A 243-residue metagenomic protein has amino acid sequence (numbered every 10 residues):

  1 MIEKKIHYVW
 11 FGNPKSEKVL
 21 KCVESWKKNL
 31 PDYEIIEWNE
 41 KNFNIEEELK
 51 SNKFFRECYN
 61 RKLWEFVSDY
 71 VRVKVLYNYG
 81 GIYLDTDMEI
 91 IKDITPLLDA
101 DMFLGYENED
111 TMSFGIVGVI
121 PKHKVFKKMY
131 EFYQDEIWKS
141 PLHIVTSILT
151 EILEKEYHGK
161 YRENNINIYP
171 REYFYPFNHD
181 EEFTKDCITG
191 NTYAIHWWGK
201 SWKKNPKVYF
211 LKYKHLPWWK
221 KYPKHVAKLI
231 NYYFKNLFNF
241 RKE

Functional and structural regions predicted by a protein language model:
M1-S68, T86-E243: Glycosyltransferase-associated regions of secretory-pathway enzymes, highlighting luminal stem/catalytic domains
D69-G80: Small-residue hinge/turn detector
I82-L84: Short aromatic-hydrophobic micro-motifs that form the base-stacking/packing surface for donor nucleotide recognition
